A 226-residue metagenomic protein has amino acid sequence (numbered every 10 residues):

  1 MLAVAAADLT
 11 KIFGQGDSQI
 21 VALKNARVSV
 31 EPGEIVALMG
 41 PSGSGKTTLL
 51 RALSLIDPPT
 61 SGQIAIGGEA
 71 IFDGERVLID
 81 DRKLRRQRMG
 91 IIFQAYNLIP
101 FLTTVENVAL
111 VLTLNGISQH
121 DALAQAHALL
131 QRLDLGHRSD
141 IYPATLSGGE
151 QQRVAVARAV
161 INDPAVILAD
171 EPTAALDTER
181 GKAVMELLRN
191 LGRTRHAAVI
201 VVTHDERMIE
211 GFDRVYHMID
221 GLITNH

Functional and structural regions predicted by a protein language model:
L2-I219: ABC family nucleotide-binding domain
L222-H226: Conserved beta-strand-loop-alpha-helix hinge in the C-terminal portion of ABC ATPase nucleotide-binding domains
